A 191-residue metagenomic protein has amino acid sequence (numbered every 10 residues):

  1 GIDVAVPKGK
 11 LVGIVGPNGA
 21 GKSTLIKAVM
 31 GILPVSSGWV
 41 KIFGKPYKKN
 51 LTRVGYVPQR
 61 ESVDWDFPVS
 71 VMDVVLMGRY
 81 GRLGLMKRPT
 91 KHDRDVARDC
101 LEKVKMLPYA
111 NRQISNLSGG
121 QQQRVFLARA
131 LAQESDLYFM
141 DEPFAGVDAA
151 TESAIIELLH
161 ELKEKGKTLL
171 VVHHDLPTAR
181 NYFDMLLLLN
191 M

Functional and structural regions predicted by a protein language model:
V15-P17: The feature captures the beta-strand-to-loop junction immediately N-terminal to the Walker
M30: Helix-to-loop junction immediately C-terminal to a conserved catalytic motif
G38-N50: Conserved ABC transporter NBD signature motif
L76, K91-Y109: Conserved ABC ATPase "signature" region
Q113-L117, Q121: Conserved ABC ATPase signature
Y138-D141: Catalytic Walker B motif of ABC-type/P-loop ATPase nucleotide-binding domains
H173-H174: H-loop/switch region of ABC-family ATPase nucleotide-binding domains
